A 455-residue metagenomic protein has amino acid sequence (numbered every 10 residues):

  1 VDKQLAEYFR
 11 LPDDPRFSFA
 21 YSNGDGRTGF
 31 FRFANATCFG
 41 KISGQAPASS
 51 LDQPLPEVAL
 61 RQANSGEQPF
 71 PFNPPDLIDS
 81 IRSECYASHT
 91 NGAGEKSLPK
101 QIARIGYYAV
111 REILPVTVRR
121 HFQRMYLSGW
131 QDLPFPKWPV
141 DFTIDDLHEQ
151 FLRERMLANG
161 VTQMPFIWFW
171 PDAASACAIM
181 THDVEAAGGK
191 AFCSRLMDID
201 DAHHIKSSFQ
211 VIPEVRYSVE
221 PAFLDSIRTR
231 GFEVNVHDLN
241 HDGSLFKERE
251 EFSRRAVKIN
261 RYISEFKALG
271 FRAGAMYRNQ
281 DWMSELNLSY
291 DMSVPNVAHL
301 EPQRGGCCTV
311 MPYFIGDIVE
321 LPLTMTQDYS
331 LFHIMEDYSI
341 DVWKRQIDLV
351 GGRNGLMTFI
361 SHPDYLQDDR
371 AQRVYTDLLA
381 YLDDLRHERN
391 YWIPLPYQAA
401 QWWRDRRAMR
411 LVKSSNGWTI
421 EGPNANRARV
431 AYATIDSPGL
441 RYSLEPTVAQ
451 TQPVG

Functional and structural regions predicted by a protein language model:
V1-Q210, E214-S218, E285-L286, G316-G455: Terminal accessory/targeting
W168, V184-Q280: Catalytic cores of extracellular degradative/oxidative enzymes
V215-R216, G243-L323, H333, I340-W343 (+2 more regions): Catalytic domains of cell-wall/extracellular-matrix polysaccharide-remodeling enzymes, centered on de-N-acetylation
P221-R228, C308-F314, R345-L349: Short amphipathic alpha-helices and their capping/turn segments at secondary-structure boundaries
N235, R272, D291-M292, T358-I360: Conserved beta-strand positions in the central sheet of alpha/beta enzyme cores
